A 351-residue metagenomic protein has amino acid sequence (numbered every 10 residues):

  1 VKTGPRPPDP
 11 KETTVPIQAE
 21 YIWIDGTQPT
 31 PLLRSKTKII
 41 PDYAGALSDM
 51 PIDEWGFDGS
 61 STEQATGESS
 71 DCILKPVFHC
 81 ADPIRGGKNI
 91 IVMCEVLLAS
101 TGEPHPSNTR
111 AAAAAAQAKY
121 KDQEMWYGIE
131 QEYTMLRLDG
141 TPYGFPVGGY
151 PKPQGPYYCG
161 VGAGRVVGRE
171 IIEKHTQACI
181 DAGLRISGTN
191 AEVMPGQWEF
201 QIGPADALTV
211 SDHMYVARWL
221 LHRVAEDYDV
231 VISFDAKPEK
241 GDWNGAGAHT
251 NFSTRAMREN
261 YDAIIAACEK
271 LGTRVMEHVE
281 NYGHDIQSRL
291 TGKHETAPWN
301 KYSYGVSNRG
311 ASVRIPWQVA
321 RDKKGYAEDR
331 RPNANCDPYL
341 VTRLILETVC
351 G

Functional and structural regions predicted by a protein language model:
V1-T13: N-terminal amphipathic/basic-hydrophobic helices that include classical n-h-c signal peptides and signal-anchor
P10, T14-G351: Glycine-rich, acidic/polar active-site loops that bind/position phosphate-bearing ligands
